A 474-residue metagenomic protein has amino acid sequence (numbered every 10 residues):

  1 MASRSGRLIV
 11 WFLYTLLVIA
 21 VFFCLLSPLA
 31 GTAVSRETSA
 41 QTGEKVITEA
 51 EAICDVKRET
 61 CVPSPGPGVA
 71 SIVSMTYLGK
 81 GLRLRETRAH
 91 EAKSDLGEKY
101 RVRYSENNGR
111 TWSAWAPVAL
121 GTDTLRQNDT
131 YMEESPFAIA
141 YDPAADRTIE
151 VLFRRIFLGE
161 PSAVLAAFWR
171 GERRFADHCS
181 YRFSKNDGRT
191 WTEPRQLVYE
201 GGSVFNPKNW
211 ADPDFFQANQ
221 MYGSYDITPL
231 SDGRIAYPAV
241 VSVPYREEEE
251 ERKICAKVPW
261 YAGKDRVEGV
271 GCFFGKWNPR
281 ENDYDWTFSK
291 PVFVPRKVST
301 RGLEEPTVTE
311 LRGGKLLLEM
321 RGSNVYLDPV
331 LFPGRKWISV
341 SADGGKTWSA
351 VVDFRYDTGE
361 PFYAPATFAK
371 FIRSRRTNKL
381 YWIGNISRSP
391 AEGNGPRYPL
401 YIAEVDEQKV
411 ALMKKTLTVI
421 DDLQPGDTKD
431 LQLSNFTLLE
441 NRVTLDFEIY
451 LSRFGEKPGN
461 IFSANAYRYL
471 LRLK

Functional and structural regions predicted by a protein language model:
A2-L16: N-terminal Sec-pathway targeting helices
I9-V10, V18-V21, V34: Short hydrophobic transmembrane-like helices used for membrane targeting/insertion
Y14-P28: Bacterial N-terminal signal peptides
L25-A40: Signal peptide processing junction and immediate N-terminal pro/mature segment of secreted/exported proteins
S39-K474: Asp-box/BNR beta-propeller blade signature and adjacent active/binding-site loops in extracellular glycan-interacting
